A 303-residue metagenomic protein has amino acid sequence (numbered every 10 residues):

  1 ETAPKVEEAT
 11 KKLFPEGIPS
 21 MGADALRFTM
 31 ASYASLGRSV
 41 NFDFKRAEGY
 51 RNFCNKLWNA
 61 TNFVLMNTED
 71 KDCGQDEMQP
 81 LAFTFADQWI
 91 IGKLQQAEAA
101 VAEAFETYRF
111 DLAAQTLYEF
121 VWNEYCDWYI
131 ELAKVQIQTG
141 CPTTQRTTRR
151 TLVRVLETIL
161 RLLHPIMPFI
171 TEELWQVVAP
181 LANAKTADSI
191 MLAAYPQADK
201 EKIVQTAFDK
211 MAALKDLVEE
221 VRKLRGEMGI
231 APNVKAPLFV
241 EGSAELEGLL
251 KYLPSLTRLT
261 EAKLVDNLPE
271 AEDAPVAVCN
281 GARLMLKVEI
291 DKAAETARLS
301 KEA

Functional and structural regions predicted by a protein language model:
E1-A23, E48-A303: Feature 926 captures the class I aminoacyl-tRNA synthetase adenylation module centered on the KMSKS loop
G17-L36: Extended amphipathic secondary-structure runs
R38-R46: Short, solvent-exposed helix-loop connector elements
